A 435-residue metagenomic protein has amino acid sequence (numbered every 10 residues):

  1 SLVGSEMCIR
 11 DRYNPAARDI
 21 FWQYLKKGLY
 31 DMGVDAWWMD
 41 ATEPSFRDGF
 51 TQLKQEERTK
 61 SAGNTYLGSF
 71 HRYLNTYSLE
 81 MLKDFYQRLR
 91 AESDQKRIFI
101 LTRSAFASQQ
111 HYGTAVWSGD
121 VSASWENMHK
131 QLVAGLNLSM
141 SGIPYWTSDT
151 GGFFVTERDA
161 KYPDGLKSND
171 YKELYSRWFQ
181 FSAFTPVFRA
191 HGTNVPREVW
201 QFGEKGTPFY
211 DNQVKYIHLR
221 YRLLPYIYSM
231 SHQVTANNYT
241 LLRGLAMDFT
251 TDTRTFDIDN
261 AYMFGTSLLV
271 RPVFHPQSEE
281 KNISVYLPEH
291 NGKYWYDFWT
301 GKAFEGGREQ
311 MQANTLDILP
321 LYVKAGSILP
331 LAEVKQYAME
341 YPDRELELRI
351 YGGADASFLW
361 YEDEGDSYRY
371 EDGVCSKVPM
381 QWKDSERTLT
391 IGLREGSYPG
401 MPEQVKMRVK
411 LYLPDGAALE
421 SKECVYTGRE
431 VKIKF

Functional and structural regions predicted by a protein language model:
S1, S5-I318, V323-K324: Catalytic-domain carbohydrate-binding cleft regions of carbohydrate-active enzymes
G306-R308, V425-F435: Solvent-exposed, conformationally flexible loop/turn segments
I318-E430: Accessory, solvent-exposed terminal regions and/or long lumenal/extracellular loops of proteins
